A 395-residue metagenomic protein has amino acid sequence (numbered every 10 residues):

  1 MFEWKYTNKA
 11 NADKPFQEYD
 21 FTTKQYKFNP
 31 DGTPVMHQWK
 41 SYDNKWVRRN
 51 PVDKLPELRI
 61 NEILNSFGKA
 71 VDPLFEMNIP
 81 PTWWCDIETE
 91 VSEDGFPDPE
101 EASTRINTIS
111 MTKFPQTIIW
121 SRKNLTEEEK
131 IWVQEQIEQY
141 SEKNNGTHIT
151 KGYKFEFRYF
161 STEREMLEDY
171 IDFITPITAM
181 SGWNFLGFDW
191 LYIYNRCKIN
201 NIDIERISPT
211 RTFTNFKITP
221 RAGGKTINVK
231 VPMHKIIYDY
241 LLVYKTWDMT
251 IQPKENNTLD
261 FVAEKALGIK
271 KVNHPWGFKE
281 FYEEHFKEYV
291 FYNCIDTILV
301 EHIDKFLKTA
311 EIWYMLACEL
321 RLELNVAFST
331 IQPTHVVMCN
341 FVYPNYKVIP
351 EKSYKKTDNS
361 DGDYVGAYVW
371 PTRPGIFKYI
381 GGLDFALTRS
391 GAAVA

Functional and structural regions predicted by a protein language model:
F2, K14, Y19, F28 (+3 more regions): Common nucleic-acid-contacting/processivity interface regions adjacent to the catalytic cores of nucleic-acid enzymes
E3-N8, D13-E18, Q25-K27, R59-A179 (+3 more regions): Conserved RNase H-like, two-metal-ion catalytic cores of nucleic-acid enzymes
D31-N78: Non-catalytic propeptide/linker segments at domain boundaries
L64, V71-D94, S208-K230, C339-D361: Extended, Lys/Arg-enriched charged tracts that mediate electrostatic binding to polyanionic substrates
C85-T89, F185, Y240, L383-F385: Residues immediately flanking
S92-E93, G187-Y192, S390-G391: Short catalytic/ligand-binding loop motif for oxyanion handling, primarily in non-cytosolic enzymes, centered on
S121-P253: Conserved DEDDh/DEDDy metal-dependent 3′-5′ exonuclease domain
T175-K198, I237-T330: Acidic, Mg2+-coordinating catalytic module of metal-dependent nucleases/exonucleases that use a two-metal-ion mechanism
